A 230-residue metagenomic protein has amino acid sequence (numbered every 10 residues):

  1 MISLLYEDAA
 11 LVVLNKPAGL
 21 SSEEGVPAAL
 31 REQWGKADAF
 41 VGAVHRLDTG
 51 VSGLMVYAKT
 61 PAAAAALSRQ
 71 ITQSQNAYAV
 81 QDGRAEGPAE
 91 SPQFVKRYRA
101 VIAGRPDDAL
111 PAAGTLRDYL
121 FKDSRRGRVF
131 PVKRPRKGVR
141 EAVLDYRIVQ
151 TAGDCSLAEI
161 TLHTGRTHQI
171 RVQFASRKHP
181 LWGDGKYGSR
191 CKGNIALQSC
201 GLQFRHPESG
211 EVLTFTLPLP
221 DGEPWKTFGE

Functional and structural regions predicted by a protein language model:
M1-L11, P17-E24, H163, T167-E230: Pseudouridine synthases involved in rRNA/tRNA modification
M1-R126, F130, R134-R140, Q150-A152 (+1 more regions): RNA pseudouridine synthases
R99-V101, D145-R147, G201-Q203: Residues located in well-ordered beta-strands
A103, I160-H163: A structural micro-motif recognizing beta-strand termini and the immediately following turn/loop segments
G114, D118, A142-L144, H168 (+1 more regions): Short beta-strand segments
R126-V129, E141, P180-Y187: Short Pro/Gly-enriched beta-strand edge/turn motifs at strand-loop
A142, S156, Q198: Exposed loop/turn and edge beta-strand positions of beta-sandwich/beta-sheet ligand-binding modules
G153, A158-T161: Short histidine-centered loop motifs in beta-beta connectors
